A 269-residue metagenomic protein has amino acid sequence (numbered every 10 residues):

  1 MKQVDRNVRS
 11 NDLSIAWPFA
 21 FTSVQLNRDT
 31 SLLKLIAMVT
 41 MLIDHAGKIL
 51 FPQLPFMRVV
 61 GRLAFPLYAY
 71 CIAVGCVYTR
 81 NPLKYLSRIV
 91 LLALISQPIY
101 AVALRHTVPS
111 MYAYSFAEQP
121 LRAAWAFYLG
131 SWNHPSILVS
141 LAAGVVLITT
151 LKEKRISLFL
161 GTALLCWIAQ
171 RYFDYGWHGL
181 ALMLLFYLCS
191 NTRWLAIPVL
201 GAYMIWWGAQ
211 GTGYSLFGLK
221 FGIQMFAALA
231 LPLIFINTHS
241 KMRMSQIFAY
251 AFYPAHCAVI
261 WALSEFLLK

Functional and structural regions predicted by a protein language model:
M1-K269: Alpha-helical transmembrane segments and their immediate juxtamembrane cytosolic regions
